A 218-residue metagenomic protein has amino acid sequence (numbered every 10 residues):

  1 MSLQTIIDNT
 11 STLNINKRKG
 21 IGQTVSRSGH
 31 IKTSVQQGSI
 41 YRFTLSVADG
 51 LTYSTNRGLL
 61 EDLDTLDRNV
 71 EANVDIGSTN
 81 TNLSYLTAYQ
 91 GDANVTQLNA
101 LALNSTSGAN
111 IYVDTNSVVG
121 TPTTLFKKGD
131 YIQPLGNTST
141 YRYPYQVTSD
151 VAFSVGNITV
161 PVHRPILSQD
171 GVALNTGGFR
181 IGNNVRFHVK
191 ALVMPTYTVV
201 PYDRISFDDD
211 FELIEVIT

Functional and structural regions predicted by a protein language model:
M1-T218: Extracellular/virion structural assembly segments
